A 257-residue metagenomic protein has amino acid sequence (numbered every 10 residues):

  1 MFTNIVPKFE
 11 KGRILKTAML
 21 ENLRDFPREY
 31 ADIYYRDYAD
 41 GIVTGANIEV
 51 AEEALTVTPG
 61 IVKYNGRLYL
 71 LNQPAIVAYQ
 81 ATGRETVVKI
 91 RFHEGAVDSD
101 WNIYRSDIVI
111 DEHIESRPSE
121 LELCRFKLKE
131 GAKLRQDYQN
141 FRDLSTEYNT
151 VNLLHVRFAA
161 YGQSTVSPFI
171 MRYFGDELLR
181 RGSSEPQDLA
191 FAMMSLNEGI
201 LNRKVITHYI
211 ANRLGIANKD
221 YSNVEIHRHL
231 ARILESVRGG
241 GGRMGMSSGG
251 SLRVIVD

Functional and structural regions predicted by a protein language model:
M1-V62: N-terminal "first-domain core" detector
I5, F9, V62-D257: Beta-strand-rich solenoidal segments
